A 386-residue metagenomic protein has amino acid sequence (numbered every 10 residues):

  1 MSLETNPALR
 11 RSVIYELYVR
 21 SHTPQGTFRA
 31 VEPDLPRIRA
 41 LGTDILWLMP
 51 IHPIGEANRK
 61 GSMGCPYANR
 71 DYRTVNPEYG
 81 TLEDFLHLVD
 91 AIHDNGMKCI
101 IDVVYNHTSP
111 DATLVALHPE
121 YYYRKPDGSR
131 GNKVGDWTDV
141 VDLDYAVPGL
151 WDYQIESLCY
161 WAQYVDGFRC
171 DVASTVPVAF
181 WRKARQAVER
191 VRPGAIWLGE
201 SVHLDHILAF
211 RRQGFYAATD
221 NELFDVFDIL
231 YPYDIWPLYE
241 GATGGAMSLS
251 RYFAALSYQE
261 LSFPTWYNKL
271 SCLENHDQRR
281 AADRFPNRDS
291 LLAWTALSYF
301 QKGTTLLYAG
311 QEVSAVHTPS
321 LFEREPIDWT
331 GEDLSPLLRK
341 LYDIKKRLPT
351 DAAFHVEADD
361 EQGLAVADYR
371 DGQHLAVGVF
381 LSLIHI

Functional and structural regions predicted by a protein language model:
S2-V13, V19-D44, P50-A162, K183-R192 (+1 more regions): Substrate-binding/active-site clefts of carbohydrate-active enzymes
V13-Y15, L46-L48, C99-I101, F168 (+3 more regions): Hydrophobic faces of well-ordered beta-strands that scaffold small-molecule active sites in alpha/beta enzyme cores
L17, I38, L48, Y72 (+8 more regions): Conserved, mostly hydrophobic/aromatic
Y153-V178: Active-site groove signature of glycoside hydrolases
D171-F263, K269, L297, V316-K340 (+1 more regions): Active-site-proximal helices and loops of the catalytic beta/alpha 8
Y267-E332: Aromatic/acidic polysaccharide-binding cleft in carbohydrate-active enzymes
D283, Y308, S314-A376, S382: Glycan-recognition and catalytic regions of carbohydrate-active enzymes
I384-I386: Conserved small/polar residues in nucleotide/adenosyl-binding loops
